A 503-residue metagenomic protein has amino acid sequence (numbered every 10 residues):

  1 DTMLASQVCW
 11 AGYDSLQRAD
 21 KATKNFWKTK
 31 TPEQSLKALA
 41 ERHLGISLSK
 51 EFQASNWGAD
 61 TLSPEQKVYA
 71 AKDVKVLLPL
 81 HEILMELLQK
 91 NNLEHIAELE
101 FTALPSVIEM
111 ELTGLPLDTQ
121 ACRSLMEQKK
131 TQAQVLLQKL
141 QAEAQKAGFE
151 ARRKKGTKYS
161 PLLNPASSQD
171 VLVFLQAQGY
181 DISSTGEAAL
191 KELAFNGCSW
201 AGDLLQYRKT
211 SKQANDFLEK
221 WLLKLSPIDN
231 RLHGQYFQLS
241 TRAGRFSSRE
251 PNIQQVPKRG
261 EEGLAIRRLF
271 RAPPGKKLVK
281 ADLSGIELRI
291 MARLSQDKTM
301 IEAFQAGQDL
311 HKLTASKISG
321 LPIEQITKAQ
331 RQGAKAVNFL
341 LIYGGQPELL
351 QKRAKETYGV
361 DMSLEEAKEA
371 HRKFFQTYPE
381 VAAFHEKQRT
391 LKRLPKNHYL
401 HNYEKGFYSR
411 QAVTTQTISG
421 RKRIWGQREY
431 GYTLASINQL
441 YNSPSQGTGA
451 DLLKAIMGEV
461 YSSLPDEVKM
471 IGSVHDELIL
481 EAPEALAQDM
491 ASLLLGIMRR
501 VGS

Functional and structural regions predicted by a protein language model:
D1-Q89, A97-E100, Q308, K312-S319: Active-site-proximal helix-loop-helix substrate-binding element of RNase H-like nuclease domains
F26, E65, V74-E262, R271 (+9 more regions): Conserved "right-hand" nucleotidyltransferase catalytic core of DNA-directed polymerases
K72-P79, N438-Y461: Conserved pre-motif C helix in the palm subdomain of viral-like polymerases
L88-E98, L452-L478: Active-site palm subdomain of RNA-directed nucleic acid polymerases
K280, E287-G320, T417-T433: Metal-dependent catalytic core segments for phosphate chemistry
I479-P483: Short hydrophobic/aromatic beta-strand micro-patches that form the beta-sheet surface supporting nucleotide- or nucleic
A485-S492: Short, conserved charged micro-motifs
G496-S503: A common structural junction motif
